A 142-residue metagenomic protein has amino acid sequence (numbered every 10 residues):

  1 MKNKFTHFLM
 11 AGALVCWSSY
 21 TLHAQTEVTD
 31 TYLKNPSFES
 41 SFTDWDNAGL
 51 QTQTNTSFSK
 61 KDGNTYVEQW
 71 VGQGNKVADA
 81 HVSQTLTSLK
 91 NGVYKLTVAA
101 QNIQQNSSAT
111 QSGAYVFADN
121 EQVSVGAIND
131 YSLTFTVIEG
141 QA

Functional and structural regions predicted by a protein language model:
M1-T26: Bacterial Sec-dependent N-terminal signal peptides
A24-K34: Boundary/junction segments of secreted and surface-exposed precursor proteins
E27, S37-V77: Extracellular glycan-recognition surfaces and repeat-rich motifs
F38, A80-S108, L133: Extra-cytoplasmic beta-strand recognition segments
W45-N47, Y115-A118: Change to "...patches in solvent-exposed regions of secreted, membrane-anchored, or virion-exposed structural
Q69-W70, H81-T85, F117-A118, N129-S132: Short structured motifs
S108-A114: Short coil-to-beta strand junction motifs in C2/discoidin
F117-A142: Extracellular carbohydrate recognition and processing domains and analogous Trp-centered ligand-binding platforms
